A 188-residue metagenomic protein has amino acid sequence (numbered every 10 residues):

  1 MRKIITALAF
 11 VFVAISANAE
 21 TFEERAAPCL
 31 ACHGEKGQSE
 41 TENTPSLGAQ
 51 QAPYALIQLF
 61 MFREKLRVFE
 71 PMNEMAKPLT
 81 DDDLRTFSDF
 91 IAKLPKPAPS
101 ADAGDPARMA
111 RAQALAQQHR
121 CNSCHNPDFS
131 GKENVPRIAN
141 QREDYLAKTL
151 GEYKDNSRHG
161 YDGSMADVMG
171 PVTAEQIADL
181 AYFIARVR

Functional and structural regions predicted by a protein language model:
I5, F10-N18: Hydrophobic h-region of N-terminal signal peptides that target proteins for export in Gram-negative bacteria
N18-K36, P99-P127, R142: Sequence/structural segment immediately N-terminal to covalent heme-attachment motifs in c-type and related
G37-R67, N73-L79, Q113, Q117 (+2 more regions): Gly/Gly-Pro-rich "capping" loops immediately C-terminal to redox-active cysteine motifs in periplasmic/lumenal
Q38-S39, V68, K93-A107, D128-P136 (+2 more regions): Inter-heme linker and motif-flanking segments adjacent to c-type heme-binding CXXCH motifs in c-type cytochromes
K77-P99, D144, G170-R188: C-terminal capping alpha-helices of c-type cytochrome domains
